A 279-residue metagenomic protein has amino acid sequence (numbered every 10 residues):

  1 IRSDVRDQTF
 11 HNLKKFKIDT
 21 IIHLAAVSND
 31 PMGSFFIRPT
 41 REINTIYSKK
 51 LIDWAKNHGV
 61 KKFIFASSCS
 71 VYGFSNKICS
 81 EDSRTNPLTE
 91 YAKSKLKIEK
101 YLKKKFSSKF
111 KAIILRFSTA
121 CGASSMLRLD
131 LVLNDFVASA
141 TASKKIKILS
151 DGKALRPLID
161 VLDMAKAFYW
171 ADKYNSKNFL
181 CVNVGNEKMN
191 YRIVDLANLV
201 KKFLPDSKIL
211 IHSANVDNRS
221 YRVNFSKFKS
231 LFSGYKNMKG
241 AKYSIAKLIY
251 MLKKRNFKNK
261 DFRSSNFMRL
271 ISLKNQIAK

Functional and structural regions predicted by a protein language model:
R2-I43: NAD(P)H-binding glycine-rich loop region in Rossmannoid oxidoreductase-like domains and their noncatalytic homologs
T20, F35-K50, H58, T85 (+2 more regions): Glycine-rich NAD(P)-binding loop of the Rossmann-fold in SDR/ketoreductase-type enzymes
I21-V27, F63-C69, L115-F117: SDR active-site strand-loop-helix element
P31-P39, F74-C79, S125-M126: Conserved catalytic-core motifs of eukaryotic protein kinase domains, centered on the activation segment
P39-R41, L88-L96, M126-L131, P157-L158 (+1 more regions): Short-chain dehydrogenase/reductase
K49-E90: Conserved Rossmann-fold NAD(P)-dependent oxidoreductase catalytic core, especially the SDR/UDP-sugar
K100-R156, V161-W170, N198-K201: NAD(P)-dependent short-chain dehydrogenase/reductase
K144, L149-K279: C-terminal substrate-binding subdomain of Rossmann-fold SDR/epimerase-dehydratase oxidoreductases
